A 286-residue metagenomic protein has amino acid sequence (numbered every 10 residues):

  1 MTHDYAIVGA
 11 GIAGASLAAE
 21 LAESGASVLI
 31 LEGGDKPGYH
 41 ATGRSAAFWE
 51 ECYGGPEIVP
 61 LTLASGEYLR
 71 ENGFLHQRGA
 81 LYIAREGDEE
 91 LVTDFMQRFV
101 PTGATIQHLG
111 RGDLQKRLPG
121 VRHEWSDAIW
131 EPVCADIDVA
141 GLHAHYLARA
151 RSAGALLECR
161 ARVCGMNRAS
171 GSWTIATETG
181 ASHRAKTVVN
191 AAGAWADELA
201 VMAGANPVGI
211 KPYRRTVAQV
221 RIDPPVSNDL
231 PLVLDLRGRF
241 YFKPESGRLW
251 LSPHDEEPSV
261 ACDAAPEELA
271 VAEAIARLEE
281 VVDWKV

Functional and structural regions predicted by a protein language model:
M1-A13, L29: Beta1/beta-strand and adjacent pyrophosphate-binding region of the FAD-binding site in flavoprotein oxidoreductases
A22-T42: Glycine-rich FAD pyrophosphate-binding loop
G38, S182-P231, W284: Central helical "cap/lid" subdomain
S45-R117, W125-S126, R239-Y241: Dinucleotide-binding Rossmann-like beta1-alpha1 core, especially the glycine-rich loop that anchors the ADP
P60-L61, Y82-L91, W130-A148, A264-A272: Short beta-strand to alpha-helix junction loop
V100, G112-K116, D136, P212-Y213 (+1 more regions): Flavin (FAD/FMN) cofactor-binding core of flavoprotein oxidoreductases
W130-K186: Helical element adjacent to the flavin cofactor pocket in flavoenzyme catalytic cores
P207, I222-V286: Active-site lid/adjacent beta-loop-alpha segment flanking the redox-cofactor pocket in flavoenzymes
